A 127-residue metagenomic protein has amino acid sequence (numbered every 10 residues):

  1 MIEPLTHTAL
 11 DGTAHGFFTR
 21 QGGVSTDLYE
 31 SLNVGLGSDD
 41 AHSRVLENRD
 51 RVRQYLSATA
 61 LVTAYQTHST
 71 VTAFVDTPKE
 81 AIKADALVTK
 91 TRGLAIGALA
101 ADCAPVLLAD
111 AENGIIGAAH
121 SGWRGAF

Functional and structural regions predicted by a protein language model:
M1-F17, Q21-G22, D27, Y55 (+1 more regions): Conserved nucleotide-ligand handling architecture
G12-H15, S31, L61, A95: A residue-level signal for beta-strand positions that form part of recognition/binding surfaces within mature
T19, S31, A118: Short glycine- and Lys/Arg-enriched binding-loop motifs that mark or flank ligand-binding interfaces
G23-V24, L36, A118, W123: Gly/Ser/Thr-rich helix-start
D27-L32, F74-D76: Short, glycine/acidic-enriched capping/hinge loops at junctions between secondary-structure elements
E30-S43: Short, His- and charge-rich active-site/binding loops that engage polyanionic ligands
H42-R124: Phosphate-centric recognition/catalysis
